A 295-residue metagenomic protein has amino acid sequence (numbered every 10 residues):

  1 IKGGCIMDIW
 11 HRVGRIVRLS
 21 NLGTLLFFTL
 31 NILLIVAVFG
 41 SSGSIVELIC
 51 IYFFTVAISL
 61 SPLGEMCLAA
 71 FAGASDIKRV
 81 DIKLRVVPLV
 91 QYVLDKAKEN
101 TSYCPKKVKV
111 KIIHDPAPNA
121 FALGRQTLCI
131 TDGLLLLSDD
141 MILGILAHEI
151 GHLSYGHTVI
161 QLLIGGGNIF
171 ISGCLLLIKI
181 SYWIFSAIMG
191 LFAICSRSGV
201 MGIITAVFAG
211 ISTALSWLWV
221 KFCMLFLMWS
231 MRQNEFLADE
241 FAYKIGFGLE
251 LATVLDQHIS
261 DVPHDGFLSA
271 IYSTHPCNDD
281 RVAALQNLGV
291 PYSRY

Functional and structural regions predicted by a protein language model:
I1-I6: Short, Lys/Arg-enriched N-terminal segments with co-localized hydrophobic residues within the first ~10-30 amino acids
D8-I9, R18, G23-L26, Y182-T253: Metalloprotease/metallohydrolase-associated module, dominated by Zn2+-dependent proteases
V13-S20, L153, H157-I160: Loop-to-transmembrane-helix entry motif
F28-V46, S172-R197, Y295: Juxtamembrane "helix exit" motif at the C-terminal ends of alpha-helical transmembrane segments in multi-pass membrane
E47-G73, L215-L227: Transmembrane alpha-helices and immediately adjacent membrane-cytoplasm interface residues in multi-pass integral
S59-L146, I150, S154-T158: Peri-catalytic and regulatory segments of divalent metal-dependent proteins
N100-G124, C223-Q233, L237, A242-Y295: Active-site-proximal gating segments in proteases and membrane effectors
G156-A187, L255-D261: Post-HEXXH active-site segment of zinc metalloproteases
